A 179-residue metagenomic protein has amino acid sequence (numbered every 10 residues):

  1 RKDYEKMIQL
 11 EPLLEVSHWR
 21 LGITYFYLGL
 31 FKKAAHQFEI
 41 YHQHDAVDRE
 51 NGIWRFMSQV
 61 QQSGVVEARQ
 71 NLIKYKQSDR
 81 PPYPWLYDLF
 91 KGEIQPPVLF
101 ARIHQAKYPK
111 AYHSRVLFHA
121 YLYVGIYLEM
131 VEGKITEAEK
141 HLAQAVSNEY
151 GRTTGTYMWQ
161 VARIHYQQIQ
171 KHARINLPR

Functional and structural regions predicted by a protein language model:
K2, G29, S63, E132-G133: Residue-level detector of the short coil/turn that links helix A to helix B within each tetratricopeptide repeat
K6-M7, I40-Y41, Y75, A145: Canonical positions in the second alpha-helix
L10, H44-D45, S78, H113 (+1 more regions): Structural marker of alpha-solenoid helical repeat scaffolds
Y27, Q61, M130-V131, H165-Q168 (+1 more regions): Register position in tetratricopeptide repeats
